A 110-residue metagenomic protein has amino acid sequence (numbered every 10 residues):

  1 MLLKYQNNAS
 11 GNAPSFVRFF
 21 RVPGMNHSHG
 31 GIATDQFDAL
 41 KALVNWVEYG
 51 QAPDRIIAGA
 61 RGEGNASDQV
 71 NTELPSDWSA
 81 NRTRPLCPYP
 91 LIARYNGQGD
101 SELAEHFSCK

Functional and structural regions predicted by a protein language model:
M1-K110: C-terminal His-loop and adjacent cap/lid subdomain of alpha/beta-hydrolase
